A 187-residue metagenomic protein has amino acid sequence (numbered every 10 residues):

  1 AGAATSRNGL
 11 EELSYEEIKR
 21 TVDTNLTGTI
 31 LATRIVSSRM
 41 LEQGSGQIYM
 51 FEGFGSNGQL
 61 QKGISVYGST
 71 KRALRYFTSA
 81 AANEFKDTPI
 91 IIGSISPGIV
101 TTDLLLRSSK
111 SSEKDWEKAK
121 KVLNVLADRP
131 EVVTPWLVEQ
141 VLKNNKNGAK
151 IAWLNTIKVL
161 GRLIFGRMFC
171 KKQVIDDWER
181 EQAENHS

Functional and structural regions predicted by a protein language model:
A1-G2, Q47-G53, I91-S94: Structural signature of the Rossmann-like NAD(P)-dependent dehydrogenase/reductase core
A4-G9, I35-G44: A short helix-coil junction within the Rossmann-fold of NAD(P)-dependent oxidoreductases
N8-E11, E17-K19: Substrate-binding pocket helix/loop in short-chain dehydrogenase/reductase
T33-R34, S79: A short, exposed helix-loop element centered on a Lys and neighboring polar residues
L41, Q47-A73, T78-S79, N83-K86 (+1 more regions): Catalytic loop of short-chain dehydrogenase/reductase
N57, P97-R107, S111: Short, flexible catalytic-loop segment of classical short-chain dehydrogenase/reductase
S94, E113-F165, F169: C-terminal helical subdomain
